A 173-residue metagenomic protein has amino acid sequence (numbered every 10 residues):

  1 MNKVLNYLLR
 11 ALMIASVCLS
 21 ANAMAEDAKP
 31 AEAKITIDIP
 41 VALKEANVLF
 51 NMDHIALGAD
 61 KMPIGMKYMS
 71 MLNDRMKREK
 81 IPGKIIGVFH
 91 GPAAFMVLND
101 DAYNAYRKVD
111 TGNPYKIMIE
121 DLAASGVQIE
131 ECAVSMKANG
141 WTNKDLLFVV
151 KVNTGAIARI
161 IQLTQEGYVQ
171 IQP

Functional and structural regions predicted by a protein language model:
M1-A11: Bacterial N-terminal signal peptides that target proteins for export
R10-S20: Bacterial N-terminal signal peptides
A21-A25: Sec/Tat signal peptide C-region and signal peptidase I cleavage site
E26-A28, L98-P173: A cross-taxonomic marker for long C-terminal extensions/tails that follow the last structured domain
V41-L57, D100-Y103: Acidic/histidine-rich, surface-exposed loop or edge segments in extracytoplasmic proteins
M62-R78: Histidine-anchored nucleotide/phosphate-binding helix
M76-G87, E131: Surface-exposed patches in mature extracellular/periplasmic domains of secreted proteins
P82-N99: Acidic helix-start/capping segments at beta-turn-to-alpha-helix junctions
